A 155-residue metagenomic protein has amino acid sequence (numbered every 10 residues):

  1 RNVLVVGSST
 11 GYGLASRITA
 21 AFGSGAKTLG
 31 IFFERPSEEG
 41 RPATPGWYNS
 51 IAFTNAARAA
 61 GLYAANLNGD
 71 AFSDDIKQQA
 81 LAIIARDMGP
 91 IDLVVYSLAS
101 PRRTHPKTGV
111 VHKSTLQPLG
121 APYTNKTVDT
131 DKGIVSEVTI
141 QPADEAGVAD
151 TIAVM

Functional and structural regions predicted by a protein language model:
R1-V5, G23, R35, A59-L67 (+2 more regions): Non-catalytic terminal and boundary segments that flank Rossmann-like NAD(P)-dependent oxidoreductase
N2-F33: Canonical Rossmann dinucleotide-binding motif of NAD(H)/NADP(H)-dependent dehydrogenases/reductases, specifically
G7-L14, F72-D74, A99-R103: Gly/Ser/Thr-rich loops at beta-strand to alpha-helix junctions that form or flank small-molecule/cofactor-binding
G25-A64: Glycine-rich phosphate-binding loop and adjoining beta1-alpha1-beta2 segment of Rossmann-like nucleotide-binding folds
L62-A65, Q79-T108: A glycine-rich helix->loop->beta "capping" turn within Rossmann-like NAD(P)(H)-dependent oxidoreductase domains
G69, S97-K107, P118-V138: Conserved NAD(P)H cofactor-binding loop of Rossmann-fold oxidoreductase domains
G69-A80: The beta1-alpha1 cofactor-binding region of Rossmann-like NAD(H)/NADP(H)-dependent oxidoreductases
V111-K126, D150-M155: NAD(P)-cofactor binding segment of oxidoreductase domains
